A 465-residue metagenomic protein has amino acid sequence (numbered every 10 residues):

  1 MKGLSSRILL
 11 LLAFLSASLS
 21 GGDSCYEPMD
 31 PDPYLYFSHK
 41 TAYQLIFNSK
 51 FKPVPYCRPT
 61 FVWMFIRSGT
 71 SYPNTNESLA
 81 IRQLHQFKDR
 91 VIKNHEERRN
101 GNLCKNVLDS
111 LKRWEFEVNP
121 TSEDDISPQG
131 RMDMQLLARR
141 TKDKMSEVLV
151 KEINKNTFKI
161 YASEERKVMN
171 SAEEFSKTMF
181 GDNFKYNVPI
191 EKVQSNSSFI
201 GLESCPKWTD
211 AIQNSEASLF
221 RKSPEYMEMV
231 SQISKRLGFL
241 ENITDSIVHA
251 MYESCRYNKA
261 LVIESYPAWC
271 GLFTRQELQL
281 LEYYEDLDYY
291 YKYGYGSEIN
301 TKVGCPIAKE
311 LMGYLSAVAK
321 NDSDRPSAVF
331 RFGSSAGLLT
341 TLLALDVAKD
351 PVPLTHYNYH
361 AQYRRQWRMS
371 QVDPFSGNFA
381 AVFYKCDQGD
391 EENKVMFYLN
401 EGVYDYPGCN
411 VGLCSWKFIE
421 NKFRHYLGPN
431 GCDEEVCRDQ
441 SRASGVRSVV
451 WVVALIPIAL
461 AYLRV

Functional and structural regions predicted by a protein language model:
M1-L4, R464-V465: Positively charged n-region of N-terminal signal peptides that target proteins for export
G3-L11, V450-A454: Sec-dependent signal peptide recognition, specifically the positively charged N-region followed immediately by
S6-R7, A17-G21, R442-G445, V449: Compositionally biased regions
L12-S20, A459-Y462: Hydrophobic h-region of N-terminal signal peptides that target proteins for export in Gram-negative bacteria
S20-K159, S163-R442: Signature for phosphate-centric chemistry
A443-V465: Cleavable C-terminal sorting propeptides in eukaryotic secreted/cell-surface proteins
